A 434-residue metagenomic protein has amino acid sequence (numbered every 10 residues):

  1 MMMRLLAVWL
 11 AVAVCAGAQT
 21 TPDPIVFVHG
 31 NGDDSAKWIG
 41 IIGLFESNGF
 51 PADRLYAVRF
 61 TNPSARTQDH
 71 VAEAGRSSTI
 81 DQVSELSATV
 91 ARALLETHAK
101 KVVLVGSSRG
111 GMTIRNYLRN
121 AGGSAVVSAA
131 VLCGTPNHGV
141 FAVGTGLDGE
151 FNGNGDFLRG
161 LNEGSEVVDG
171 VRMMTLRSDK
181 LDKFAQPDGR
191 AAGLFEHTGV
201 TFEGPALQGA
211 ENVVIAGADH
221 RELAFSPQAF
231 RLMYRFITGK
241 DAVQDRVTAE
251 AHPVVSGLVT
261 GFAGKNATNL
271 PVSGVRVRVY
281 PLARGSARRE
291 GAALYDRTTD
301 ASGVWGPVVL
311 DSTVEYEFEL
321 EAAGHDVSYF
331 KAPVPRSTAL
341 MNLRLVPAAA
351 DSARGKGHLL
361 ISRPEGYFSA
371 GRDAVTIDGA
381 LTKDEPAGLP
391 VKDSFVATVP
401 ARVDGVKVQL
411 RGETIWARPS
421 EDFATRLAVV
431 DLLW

Functional and structural regions predicted by a protein language model:
M3-V14: Sec-dependent N-terminal signal peptides
I25-N31, I42-E46, P51, A57-V167: Serine-dependent carboxylesterase/thioesterase catalytic core of lipase-like alpha/beta-hydrolase/SGNH enzymes
S35-I41: The serine-hydrolase catalytic nucleophile loop
T175-R177: Short beta-strand/loop motif that positions the catalytic acidic residue of the alpha/beta-hydrolase fold
A218-S226: Catalytic histidine-centered segment of alpha/beta-hydrolase-like enzymes
Y234-V254, A263: Beta-strand-rich domain onsets/edges
A263-K265, A283-D296, D300-W434: Preference for solvent-exposed, low-hydrophobicity sequence contexts
K265, L270-L282: Hydrophobic beta-strand segments
